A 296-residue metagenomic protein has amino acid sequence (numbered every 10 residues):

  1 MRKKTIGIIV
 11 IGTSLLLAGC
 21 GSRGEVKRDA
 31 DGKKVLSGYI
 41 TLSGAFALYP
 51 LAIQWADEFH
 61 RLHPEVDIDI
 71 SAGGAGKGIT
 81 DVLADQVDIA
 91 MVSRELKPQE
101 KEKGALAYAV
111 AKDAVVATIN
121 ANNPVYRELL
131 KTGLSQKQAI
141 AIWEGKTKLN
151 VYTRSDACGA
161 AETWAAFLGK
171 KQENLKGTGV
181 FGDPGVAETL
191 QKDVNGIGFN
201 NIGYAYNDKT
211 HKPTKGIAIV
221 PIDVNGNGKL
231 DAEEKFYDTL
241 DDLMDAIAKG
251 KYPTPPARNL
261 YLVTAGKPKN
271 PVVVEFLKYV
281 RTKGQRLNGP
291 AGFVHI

Functional and structural regions predicted by a protein language model:
M1-I8: Bacterial N-terminal signal peptides that target proteins for export
I9-A18: Bacterial N-terminal signal peptides
C20-A72, G76-L83, V92-L96, K101 (+2 more regions): Exported/periplasmic ABC-transporter solute-binding proteins
Q86: Conserved functional loop/turn residues at catalytic and ligand-binding sites
